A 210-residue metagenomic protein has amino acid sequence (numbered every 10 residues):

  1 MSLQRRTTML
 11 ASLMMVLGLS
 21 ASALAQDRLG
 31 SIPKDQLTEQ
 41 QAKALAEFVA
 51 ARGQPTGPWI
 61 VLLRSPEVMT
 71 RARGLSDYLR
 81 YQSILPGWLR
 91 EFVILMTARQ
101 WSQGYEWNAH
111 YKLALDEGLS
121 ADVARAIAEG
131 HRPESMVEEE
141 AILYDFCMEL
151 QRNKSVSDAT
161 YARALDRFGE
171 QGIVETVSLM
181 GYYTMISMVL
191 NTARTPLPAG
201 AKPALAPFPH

Functional and structural regions predicted by a protein language model:
M1-A11: Bacterial N-terminal signal peptides that target proteins for export
L10-S20: Bacterial N-terminal signal peptides
S20, L24-H210: Hydrophobic alpha-helical segments
